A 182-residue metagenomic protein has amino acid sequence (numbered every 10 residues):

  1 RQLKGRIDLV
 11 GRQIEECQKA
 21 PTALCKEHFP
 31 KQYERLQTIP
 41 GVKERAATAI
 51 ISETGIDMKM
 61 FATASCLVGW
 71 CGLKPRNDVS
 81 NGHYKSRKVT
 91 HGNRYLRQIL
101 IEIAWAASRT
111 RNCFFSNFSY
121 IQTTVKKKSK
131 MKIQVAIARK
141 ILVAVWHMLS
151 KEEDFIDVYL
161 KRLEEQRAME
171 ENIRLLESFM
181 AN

Functional and structural regions predicted by a protein language model:
R1-N182: A detector of single, family-specific signature residues that are central to catalytic or substrate-handling motifs
